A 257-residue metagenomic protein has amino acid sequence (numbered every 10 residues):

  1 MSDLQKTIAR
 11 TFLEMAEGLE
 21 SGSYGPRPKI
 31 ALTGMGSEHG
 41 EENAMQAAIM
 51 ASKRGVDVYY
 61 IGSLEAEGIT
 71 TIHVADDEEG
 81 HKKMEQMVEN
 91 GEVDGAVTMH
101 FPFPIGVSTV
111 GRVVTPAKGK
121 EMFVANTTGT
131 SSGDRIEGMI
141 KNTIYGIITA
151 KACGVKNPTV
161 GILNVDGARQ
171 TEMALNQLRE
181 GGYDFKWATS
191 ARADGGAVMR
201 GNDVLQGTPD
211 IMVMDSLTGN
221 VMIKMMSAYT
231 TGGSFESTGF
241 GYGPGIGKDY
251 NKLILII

Functional and structural regions predicted by a protein language model:
S2-L64: N-terminal phosphate-binding or glycine-rich loops at protein starts, especially the Walker A/P-loop of NTPases
S2-M15, T70-V93, G129-M139, A193-G207: Glycine-rich oxoanion-binding loops at beta->alpha junctions
K29-E42, G129-I140, I257: Short, glycine-rich nucleotide/cofactor-binding loops
G40-E42, A51-G55, Y59, I136-A191 (+2 more regions): Glycine-rich phosphate/diphosphate-binding loop of Rossmann-like nucleotide-binding domains
M50-K53, F103-M122, Q177-G182, T230-F235: A glycine- and small-aliphatic-rich helix-loop capping segment at beta-alpha/alpha-beta transitions that lines
I69-T70, E78-K82, T171-T231: Active-site rim loops that border cofactor/substrate pockets in soluble metabolic enzymes
I69-V124: N-terminal glycine-rich phosphate/adenylate-binding segment common to multiple enzyme folds
V114-S132, T208-I257: Glycine-rich phosphate/nucleotide-binding loop
